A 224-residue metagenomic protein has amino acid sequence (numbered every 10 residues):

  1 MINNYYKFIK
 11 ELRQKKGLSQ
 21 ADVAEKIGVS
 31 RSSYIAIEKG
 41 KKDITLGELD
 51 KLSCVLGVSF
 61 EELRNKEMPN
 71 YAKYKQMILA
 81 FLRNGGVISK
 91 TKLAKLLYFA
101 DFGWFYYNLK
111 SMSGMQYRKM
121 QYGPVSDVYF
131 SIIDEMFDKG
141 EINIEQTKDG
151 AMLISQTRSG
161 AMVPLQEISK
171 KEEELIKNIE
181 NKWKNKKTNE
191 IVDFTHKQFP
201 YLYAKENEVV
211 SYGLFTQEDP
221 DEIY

Functional and structural regions predicted by a protein language model:
M1-K15, A21-Y224: Domain-edge interaction signal
